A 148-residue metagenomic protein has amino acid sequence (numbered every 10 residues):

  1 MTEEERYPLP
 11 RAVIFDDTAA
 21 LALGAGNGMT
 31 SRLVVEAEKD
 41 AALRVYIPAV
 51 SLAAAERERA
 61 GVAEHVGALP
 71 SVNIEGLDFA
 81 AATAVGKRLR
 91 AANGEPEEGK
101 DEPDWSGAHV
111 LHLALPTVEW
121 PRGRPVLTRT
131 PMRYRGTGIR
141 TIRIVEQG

Functional and structural regions predicted by a protein language model:
M1-I47, A54-P70: Short, well-structured N-terminal submotif of metal-dependent ribonuclease cores
M1-Y7, E119-G148: Acidic, PIN/NYN-like endoribonuclease modules and their adjacent C-terminal/linker elements
F15-D17, A22, P48, P103-D104 (+1 more regions): Histidine- and aromatic-rich ligand-binding microenvironments
T18-A19, V50, A80, M132: Alpha-helix/helix-capping structural signal
A22-G24, V85, G136-T137: Residues that scaffold the ATP/ADP-binding catalytic core of kinase and kinase-like folds
V62-V66, A92-N93, I144-V145: Short, hinge-like loop/turn segments at secondary-structure boundaries
A68-I74, Q147-G148: Structural recognition of alpha->loop->beta junctions
I74-P125, R129-P131: Active-site neighborhoods of divalent-metal-dependent phosphate/nucleic-acid chemistry enzymes
